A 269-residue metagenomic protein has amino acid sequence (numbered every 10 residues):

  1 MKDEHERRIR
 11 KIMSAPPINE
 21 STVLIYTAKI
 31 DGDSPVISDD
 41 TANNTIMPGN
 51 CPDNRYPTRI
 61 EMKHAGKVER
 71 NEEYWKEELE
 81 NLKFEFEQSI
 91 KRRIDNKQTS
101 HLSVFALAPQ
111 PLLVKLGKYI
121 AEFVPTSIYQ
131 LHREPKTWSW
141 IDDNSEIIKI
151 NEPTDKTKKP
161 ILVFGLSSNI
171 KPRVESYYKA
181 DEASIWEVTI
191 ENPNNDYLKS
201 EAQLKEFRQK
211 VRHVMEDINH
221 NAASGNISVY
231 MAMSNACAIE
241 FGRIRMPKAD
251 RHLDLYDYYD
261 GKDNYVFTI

Functional and structural regions predicted by a protein language model:
M1-I269: Long, low-complexity, Lys/Arg-enriched
